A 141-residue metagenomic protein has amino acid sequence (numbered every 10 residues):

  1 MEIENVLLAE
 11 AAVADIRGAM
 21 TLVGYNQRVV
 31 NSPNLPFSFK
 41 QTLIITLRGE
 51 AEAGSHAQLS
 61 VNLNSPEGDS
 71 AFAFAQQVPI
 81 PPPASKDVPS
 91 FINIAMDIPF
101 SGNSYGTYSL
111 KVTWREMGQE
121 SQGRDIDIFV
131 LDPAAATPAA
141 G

Functional and structural regions predicted by a protein language model:
I3-G141: Contiguous segments within soluble domain cores/interaction surfaces
